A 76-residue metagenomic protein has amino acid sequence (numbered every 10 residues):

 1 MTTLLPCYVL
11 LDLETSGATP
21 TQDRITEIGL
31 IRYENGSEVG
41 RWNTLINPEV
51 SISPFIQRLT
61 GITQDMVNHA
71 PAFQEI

Functional and structural regions predicted by a protein language model:
M1-I76: Conserved non-catalytic scaffold segment of RNase H-like nuclease domains
